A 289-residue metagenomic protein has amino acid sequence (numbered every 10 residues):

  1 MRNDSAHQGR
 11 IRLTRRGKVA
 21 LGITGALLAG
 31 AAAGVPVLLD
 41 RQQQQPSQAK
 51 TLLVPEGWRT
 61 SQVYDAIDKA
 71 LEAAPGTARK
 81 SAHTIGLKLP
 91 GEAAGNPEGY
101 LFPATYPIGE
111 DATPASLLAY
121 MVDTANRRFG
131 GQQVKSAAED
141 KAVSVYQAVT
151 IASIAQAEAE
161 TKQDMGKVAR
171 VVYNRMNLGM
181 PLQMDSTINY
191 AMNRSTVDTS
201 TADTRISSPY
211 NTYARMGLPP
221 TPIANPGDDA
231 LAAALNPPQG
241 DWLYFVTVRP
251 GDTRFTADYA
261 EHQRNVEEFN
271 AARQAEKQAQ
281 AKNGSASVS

Functional and structural regions predicted by a protein language model:
M1-V19, L27, K277-K282: Terminal targeting segments of Actinobacterial cell-envelope proteins
R2-H7, L38-R41, A286-S289: Composition-driven, intrinsically disordered low-complexity tracts enriched in small residues
Q8, A32-G34: Low-complexity, intrinsically disordered short peptide segments enriched in small/polar/basic residues
R15-A20, G25, G30, V37-Q133: Signal peptide-directed extracytoplasmic domains
E72, P90-S289: Bacterial extracytoplasmic/cell-wall-associated proteins, especially those involved in peptidoglycan
